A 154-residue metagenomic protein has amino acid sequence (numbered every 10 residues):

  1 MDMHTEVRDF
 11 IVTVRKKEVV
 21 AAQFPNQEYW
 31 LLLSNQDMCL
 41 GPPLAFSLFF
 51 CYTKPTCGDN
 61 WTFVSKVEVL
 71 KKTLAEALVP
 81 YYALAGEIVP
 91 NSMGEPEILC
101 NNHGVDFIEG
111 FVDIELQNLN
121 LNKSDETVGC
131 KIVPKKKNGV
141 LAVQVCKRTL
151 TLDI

Functional and structural regions predicted by a protein language model:
M1-I154: Non-catalytic N-terminal regions of enzymes
